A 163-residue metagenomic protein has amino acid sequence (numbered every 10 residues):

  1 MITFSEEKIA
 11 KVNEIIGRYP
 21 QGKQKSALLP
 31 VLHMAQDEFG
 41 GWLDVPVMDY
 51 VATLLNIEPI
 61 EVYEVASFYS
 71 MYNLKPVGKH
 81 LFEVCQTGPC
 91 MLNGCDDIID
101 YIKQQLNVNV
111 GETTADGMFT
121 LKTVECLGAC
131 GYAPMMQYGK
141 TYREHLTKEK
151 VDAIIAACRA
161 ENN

Functional and structural regions predicted by a protein language model:
M1-N163: Signature of N-terminal electron-transfer/Fe-S-associated modules in redox systems
